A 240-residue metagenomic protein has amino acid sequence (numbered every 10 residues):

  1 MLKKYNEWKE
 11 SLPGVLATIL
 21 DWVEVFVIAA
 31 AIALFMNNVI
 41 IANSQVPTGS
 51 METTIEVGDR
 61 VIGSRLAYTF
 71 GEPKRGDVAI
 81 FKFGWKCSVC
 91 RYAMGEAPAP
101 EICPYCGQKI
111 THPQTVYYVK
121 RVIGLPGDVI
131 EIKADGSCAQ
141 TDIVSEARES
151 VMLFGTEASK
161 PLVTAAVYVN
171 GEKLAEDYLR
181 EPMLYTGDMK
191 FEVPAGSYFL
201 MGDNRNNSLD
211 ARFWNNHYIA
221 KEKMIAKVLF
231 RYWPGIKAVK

Functional and structural regions predicted by a protein language model:
L2-L20, F35, V39, S44-Q45 (+2 more regions): Soluble "head" domains of membrane/secretory-pathway proteins
T48: A short acidic/basic microdomain associated with nuclease active sites
